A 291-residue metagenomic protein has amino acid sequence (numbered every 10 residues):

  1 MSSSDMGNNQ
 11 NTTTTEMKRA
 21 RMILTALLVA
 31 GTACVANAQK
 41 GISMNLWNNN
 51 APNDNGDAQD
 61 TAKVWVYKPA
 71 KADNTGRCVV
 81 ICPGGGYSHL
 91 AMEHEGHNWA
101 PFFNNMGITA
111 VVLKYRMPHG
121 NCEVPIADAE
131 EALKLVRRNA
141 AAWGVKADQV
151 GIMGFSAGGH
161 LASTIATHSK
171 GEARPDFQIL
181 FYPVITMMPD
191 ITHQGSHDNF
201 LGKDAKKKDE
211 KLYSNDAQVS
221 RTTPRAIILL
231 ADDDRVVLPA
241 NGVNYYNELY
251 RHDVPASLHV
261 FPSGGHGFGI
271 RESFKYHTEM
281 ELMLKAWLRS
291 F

Functional and structural regions predicted by a protein language model:
M1-G41: Bacterial Sec-dependent N-terminal signal peptides
Q39-D73: N-terminal cap/lid segment of alpha/beta-hydrolase-fold proteins
Y67, V243-F291: C-terminal catalytic histidine-bearing segment of alpha/beta-hydrolase fold enzymes
T75-G84: Short beta-strand element of the alpha/beta-hydrolase
A91-A100, V111-A147, R271-E279: Catalytic nucleophile-loop/oxyanion-hole region of alpha/beta-hydrolase and closely related hydrolase-like folds
E131-S196, E210, N215: Primarily recognizes the serine-hydrolase "nucleophile elbow" in alpha/beta-hydrolase and SGNH/GDSL folds
T222, I228-L230, D234: Short beta-strand/loop motif that positions the catalytic acidic residue of the alpha/beta-hydrolase fold
R235-N241: Conserved alpha/beta-hydrolase "acid-adjacent" motif
